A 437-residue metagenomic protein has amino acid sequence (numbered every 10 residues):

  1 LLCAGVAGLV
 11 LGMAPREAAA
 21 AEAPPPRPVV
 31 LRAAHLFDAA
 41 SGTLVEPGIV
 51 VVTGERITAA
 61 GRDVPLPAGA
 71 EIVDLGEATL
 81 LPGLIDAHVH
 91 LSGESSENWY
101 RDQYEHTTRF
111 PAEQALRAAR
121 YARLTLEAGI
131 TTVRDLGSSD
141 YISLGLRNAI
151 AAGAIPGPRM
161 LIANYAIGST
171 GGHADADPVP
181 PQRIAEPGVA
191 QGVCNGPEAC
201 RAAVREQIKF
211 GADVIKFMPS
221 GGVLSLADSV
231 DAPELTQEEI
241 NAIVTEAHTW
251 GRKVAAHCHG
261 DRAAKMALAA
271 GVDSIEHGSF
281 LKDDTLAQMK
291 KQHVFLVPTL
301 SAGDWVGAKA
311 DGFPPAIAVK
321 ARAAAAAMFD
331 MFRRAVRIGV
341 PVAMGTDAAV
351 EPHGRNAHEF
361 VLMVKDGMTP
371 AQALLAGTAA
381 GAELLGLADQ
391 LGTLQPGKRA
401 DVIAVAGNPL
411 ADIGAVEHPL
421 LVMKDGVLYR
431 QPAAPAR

Functional and structural regions predicted by a protein language model:
L2-A14: Bacterial N-terminal signal peptides
A18-A21: Boundary at the C-terminal end of the N-terminal hydrophobic targeting segment
A23-R27, L36, S41-L81: Histidine-rich, glycine-flanked metal-binding segment
A78-A154, T170-D175, E238, R262 (+1 more regions): Metal-associated gating/positioning segment near the N- to mid-region
S92-Q114, T170-V189, V223-Q237, Q292-A325: Active-site gating loops and adjacent loop-to-helix segments of metal-dependent hydrolytic enzymes
S95-W99, S143, H173, S225-A227 (+6 more regions): Histidine/acidic-residue-rich catalytic or RNA/ligand-binding cores of hydrolases and nuclease-related proteins
Y104, T249, K253, F313-A316 (+1 more regions): His/Asp/Glu-enriched, well-ordered alpha-helical/loop segment that forms or immediately abuts the divalent-metal
G145, E198-L296, A323-P341, D389: Histidine/acidic residue-rich metal-binding segments in metalloenzymes
